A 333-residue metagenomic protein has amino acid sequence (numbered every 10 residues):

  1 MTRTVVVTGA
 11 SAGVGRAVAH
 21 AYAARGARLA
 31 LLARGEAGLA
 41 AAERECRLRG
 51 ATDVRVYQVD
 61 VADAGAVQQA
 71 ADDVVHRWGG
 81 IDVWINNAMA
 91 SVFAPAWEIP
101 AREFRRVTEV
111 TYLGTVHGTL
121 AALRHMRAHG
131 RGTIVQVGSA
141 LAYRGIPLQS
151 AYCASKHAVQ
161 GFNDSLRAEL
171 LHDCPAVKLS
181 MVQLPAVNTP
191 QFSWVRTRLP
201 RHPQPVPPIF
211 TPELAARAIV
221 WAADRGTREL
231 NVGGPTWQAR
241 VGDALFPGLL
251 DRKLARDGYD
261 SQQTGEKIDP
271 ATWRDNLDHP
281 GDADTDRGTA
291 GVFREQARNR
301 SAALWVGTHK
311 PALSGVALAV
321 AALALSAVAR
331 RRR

Functional and structural regions predicted by a protein language model:
S11-A12: Conserved glycine-rich cofactor-binding loop
R25-A41: Conserved glycine-rich Rossmann-like NAD(P)H-binding loop of the short-chain dehydrogenase/reductase
Q58-Q69, A101: The beta1-alpha1 cofactor-binding region of Rossmann-like NAD(H)/NADP(H)-dependent oxidoreductases
P95-A96, P100-R105: Substrate-binding pocket helix/loop in short-chain dehydrogenase/reductase
T119, S155: Active-site helix of classical SDR
S139: Residue(s) in the substrate-gating loop at a strand-loop-helix junction that position the organic substrate next
H172-E266: SDR active-site lid
